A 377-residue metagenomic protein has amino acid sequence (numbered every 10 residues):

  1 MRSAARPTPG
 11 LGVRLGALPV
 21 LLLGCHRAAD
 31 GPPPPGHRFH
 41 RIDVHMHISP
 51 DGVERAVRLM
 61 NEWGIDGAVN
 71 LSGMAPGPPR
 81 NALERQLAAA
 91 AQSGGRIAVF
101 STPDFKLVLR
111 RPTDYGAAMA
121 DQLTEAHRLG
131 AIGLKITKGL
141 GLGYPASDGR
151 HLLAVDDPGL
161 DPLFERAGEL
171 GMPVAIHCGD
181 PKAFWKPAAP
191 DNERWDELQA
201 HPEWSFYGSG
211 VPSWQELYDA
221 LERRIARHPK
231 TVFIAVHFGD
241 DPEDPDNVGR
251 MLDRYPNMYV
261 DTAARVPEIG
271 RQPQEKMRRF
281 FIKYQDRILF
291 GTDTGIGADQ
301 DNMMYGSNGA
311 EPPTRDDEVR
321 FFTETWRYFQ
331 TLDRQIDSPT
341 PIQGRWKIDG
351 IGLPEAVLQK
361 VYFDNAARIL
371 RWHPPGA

Functional and structural regions predicted by a protein language model:
M1-P9: N-terminal secretory signal peptides that target proteins for export/translocation
G12-G24: Bacterial N-terminal signal peptides
C25-R96: An N-terminally biased module of ancient metal coordination in phosphate/nucleic-acid-related enzymes
I42-M46, G67-L71, I97-T102, L134-I136 (+4 more regions): Hydrophobic faces of well-ordered beta-strands that scaffold small-molecule active sites in alpha/beta enzyme cores
H45-E54, G73-A82, K106-A117, Y144 (+4 more regions): Acidic-and-aromatic substrate-binding clefts and catalytic sites of carbohydrate-active enzymes
A82-S205, P256-Y259, V266: Active-site gating/metal-coordination segments in enzymes
S209, Q215-R223, K230-A377: H/E-rich (His + Asp/Glu) clusters that bind or coordinate divalent metals
